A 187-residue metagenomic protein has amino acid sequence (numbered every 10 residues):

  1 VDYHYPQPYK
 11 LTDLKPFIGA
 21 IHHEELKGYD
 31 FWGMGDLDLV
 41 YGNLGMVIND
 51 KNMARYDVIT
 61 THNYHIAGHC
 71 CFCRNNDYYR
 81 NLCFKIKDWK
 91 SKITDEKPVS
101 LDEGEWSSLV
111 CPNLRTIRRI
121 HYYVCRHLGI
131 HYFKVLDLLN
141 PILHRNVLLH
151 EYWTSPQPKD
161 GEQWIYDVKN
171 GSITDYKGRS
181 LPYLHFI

Functional and structural regions predicted by a protein language model:
V1-K27: Active-site-proximal specificity loops/subdomain of glycosyltransferases
K10, A67-C70: Glycine/small-residue-rich pyrophosphate-binding loop that anchors the diphosphate of NDP-sugar donors
T12-F17, L37-D38, V99, E103-G104: Conserved glycosyltransferase catalytic-site signature
G28-G42: Short beta-strand-to-loop acidic/aromatic patch adjacent to the donor-nucleotide binding site
W32, N43-V47, N81-K85: A short secondary-structure junction signal
Y41-G68: Conserved donor-nucleotide/metal-binding helix-loop-beta segment in metal-dependent transferases, i.e., the alpha-helix
H69-D77: Short glycine- and hydrophobic/aromatic-rich loop-to-beta-strand nucleating segment in the catalytic cores
Y79-I187: Catalytic core and acceptor-binding pocket of nucleotide-sugar-dependent glycosyltransferases
